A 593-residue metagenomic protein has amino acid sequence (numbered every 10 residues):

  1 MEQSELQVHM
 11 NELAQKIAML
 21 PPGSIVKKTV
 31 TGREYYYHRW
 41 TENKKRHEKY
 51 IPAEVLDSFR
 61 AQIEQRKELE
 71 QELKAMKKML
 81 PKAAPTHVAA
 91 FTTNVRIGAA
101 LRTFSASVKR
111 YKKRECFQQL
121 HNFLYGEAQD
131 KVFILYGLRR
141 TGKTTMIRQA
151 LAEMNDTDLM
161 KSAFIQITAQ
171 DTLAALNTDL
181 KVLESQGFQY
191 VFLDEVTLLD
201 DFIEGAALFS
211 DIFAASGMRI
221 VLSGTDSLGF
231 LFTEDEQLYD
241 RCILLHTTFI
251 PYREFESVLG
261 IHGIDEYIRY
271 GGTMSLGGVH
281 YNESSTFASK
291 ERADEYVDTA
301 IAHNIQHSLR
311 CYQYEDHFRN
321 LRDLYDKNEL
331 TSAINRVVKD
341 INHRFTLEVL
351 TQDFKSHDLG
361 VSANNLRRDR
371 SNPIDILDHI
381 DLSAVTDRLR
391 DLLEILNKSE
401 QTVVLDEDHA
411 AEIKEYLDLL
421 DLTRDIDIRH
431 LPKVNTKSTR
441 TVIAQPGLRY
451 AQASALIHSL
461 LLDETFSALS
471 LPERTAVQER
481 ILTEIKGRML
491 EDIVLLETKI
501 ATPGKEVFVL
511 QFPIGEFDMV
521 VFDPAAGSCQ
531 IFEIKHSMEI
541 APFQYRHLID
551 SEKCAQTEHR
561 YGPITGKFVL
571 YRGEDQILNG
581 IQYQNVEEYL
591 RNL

Functional and structural regions predicted by a protein language model:
A84-L124: N-terminal pre-Walker A segment at the start of P-loop NTPase domains
K143-T144: Conserved lysine of the Walker
E184-A206: Conserved P-loop NTPase "ATPase switch" module shared by AAA+ and STAND
D194, M218-D226: Structural recognition of the conserved hydrophobic beta-strand(s) that form the central parallel beta-sheet of P-loop
L228-C242: Short regulatory helix/loop adjacent to the ATP-binding pocket of P-loop NTPases
H307-F517: Accessory nucleic acid-recognition modules appended to NTPase machines
T498, F517-P542: Conserved catalytic cores of phosphodiester-cleaving nucleases, focusing on short active-site segments
T565-L593: Domain-level recognition of nuclease-like catalytic cores that cleave nucleotide substrates
